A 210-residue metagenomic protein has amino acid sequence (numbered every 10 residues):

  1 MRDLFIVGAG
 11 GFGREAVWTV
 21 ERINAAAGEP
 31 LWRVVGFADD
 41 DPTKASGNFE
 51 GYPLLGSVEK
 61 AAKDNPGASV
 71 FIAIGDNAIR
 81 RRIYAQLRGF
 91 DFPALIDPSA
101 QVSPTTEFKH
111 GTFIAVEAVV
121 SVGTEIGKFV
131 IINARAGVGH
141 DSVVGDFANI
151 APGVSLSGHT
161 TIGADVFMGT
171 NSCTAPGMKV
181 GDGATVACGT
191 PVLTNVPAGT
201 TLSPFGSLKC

Functional and structural regions predicted by a protein language model:
R2-E21: Glycine-rich adenosine-cofactor-binding loop
R2-L4, R33-V35, G67-F71: Short active-site oxyanion
V17-T19, F49-E50, R82-Q86, I126 (+1 more regions): Short amphipathic alpha-helical segments
I23-S46: NAD(P)-binding Rossmann-fold cofactor-contacting core
P42-V102: Phosphate-bearing ligand-interacting subdomains that bind or position ATP/ADP/UDP/GDP/NAD(P) or nucleotide-linked
N77-Q86, F90-K128, I132-S142, V154-L156 (+3 more regions): Left-handed beta-helix
A134, V143-D146, A151-C210: Glycine-rich hexapeptide-repeat left-handed beta-helix
